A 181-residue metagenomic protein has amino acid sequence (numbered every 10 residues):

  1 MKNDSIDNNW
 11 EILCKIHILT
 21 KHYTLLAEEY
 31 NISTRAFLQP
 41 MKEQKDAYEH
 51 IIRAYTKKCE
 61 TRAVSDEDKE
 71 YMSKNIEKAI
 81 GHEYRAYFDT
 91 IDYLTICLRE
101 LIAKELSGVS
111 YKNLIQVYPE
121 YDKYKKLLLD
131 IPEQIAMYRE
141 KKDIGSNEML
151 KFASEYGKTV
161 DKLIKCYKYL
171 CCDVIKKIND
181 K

Functional and structural regions predicted by a protein language model:
M1-A63: Leu/Val/Ala/Ile-rich N-terminal alpha-helices, chiefly Sec-type signal peptides and the beginnings
S33-R53, I96, P119-M137: Amphipathic, heptad-repeat alpha-helices with coiled-coil/zipper character that mediate oligomerization and scaffolding
L38-K42, S73-G81, N147-G157: Short, charged, amphipathic alpha-helical segments
A54, A86-L94, K162-Y169, D173: Amphipathic alpha-helical coiled-coil segments
C59, A63, L98, I102 (+2 more regions): Structured alpha-helical bundle/scaffold domains in large eukaryotic membrane-trafficking regulators
E60-R85: Charged, amphipathic alpha-helical scaffolding segments
I80-E133: Membrane-proximal low-complexity regions enriched in glycine and acidic/polar residues
D122-K181: Membrane-proximal, non-transmembrane alpha-helical segments
